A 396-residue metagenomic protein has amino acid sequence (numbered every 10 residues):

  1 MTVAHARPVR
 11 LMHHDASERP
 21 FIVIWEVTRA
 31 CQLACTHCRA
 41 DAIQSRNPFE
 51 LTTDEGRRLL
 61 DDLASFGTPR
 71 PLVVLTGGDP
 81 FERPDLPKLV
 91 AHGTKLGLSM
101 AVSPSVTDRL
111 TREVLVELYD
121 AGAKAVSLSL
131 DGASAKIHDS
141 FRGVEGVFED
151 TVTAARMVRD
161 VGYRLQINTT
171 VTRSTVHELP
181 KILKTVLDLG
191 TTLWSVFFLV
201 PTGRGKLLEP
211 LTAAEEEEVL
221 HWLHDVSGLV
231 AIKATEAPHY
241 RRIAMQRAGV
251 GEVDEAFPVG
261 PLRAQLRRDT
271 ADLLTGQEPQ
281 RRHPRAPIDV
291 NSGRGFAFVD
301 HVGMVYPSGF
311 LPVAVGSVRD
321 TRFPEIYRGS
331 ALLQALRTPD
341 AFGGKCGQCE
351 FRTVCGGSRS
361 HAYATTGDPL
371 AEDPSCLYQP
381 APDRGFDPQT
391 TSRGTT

Functional and structural regions predicted by a protein language model:
M1, R46-N47, S99, Y119-A121 (+2 more regions): Radical SAM enzyme [4Fe-4S]-AdoMet core and its adjacent flexible, acidic and glycine-rich loops/tails across
M1-A121, A125: Conserved alpha-helical substructure of the radical SAM core
R19, R29, R159, Y163 (+2 more regions): Residue-level preference for beta-strand/loop junctions
W25, D41, T76, S129 (+3 more regions): Conserved residues at the C-terminal ends of beta-strands
T53, R83, R109-R112, A135 (+3 more regions): Structural motif corresponding to alpha-helix initiation and N-cap regions
E55, D85-L86, V114, E178-I182 (+2 more regions): Residues at alpha-helix caps and immediate loop-helix transition turns in enzyme cores, especially N- and C-cap
D62-G77, D373-T396: Short Fe-S-cluster ligation motifs
H239-P382: Accessory C-terminal segments flanking Radical SAM cores
